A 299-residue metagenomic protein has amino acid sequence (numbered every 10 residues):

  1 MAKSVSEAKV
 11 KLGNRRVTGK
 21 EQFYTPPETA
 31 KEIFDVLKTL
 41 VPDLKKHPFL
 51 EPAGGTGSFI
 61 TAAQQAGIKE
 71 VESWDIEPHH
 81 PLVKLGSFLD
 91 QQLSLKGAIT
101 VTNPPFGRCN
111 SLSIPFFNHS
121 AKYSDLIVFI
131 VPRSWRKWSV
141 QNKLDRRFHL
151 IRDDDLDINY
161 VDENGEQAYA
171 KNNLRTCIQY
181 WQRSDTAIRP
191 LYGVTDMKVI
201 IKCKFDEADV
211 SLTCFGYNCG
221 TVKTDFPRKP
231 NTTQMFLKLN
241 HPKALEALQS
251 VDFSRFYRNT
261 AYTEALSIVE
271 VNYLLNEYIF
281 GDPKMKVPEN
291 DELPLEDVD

Functional and structural regions predicted by a protein language model:
M1-D299: Class I S-adenosyl-L-methionine-dependent methyltransferase catalytic core
